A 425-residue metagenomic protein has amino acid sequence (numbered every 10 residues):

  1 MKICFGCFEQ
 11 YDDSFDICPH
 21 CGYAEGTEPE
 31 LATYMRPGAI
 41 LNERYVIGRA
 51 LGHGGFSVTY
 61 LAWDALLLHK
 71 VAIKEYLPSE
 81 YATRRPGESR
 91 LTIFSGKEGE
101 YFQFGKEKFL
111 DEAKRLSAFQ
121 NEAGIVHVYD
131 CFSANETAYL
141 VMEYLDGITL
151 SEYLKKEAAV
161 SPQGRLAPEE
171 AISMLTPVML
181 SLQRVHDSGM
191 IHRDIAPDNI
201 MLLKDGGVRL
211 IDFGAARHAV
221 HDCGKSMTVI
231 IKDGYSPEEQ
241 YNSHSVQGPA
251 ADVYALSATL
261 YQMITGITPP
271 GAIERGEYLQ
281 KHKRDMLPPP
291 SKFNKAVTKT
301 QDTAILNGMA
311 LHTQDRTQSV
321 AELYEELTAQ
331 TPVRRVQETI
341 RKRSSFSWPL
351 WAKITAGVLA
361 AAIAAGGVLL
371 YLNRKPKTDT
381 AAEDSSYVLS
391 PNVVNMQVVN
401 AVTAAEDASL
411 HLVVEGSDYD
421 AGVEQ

Functional and structural regions predicted by a protein language model:
T83-F119: AlphaC helix of the eukaryotic protein kinase fold
D130-C131: Activation-segment/catalytic-loop signature of the eukaryotic protein kinase fold
N135-T149, Y153, E157: Conserved short submotifs of the Hanks-type protein kinase catalytic core that shape the nucleotide-binding pocket
M174-L175: Activation segment signature within eukaryotic-like protein kinase domains
L182, H186-L202: Catalytic-loop of the protein kinase fold
G234-P332: C-terminal lobe helix-coil module of Hanks-type protein kinase domains
R335-Q425: Ligand-recognition elements built from short beta-strands and adjacent flexible loops
